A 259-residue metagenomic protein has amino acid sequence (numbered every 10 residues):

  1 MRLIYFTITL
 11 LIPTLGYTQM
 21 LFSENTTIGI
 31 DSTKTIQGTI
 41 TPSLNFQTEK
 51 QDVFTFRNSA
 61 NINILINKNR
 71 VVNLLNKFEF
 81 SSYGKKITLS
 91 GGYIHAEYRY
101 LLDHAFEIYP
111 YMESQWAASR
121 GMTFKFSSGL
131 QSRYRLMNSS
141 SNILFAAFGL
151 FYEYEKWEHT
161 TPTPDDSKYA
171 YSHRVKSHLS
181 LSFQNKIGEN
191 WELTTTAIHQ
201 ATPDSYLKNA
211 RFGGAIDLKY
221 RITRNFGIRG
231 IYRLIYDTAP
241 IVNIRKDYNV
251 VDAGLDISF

Functional and structural regions predicted by a protein language model:
M1-K34: Cleavable N-terminal export/targeting peptides
K34-I36, D52-F56, T88-G92, M122-S128 (+4 more regions): Residues that define the transmembrane beta-barrel architecture of outer-membrane proteins
I36, K68-L74, A105-I108, S140-L144 (+2 more regions): Repeated loop/turn-to-beta-strand initiation elements of outer-membrane beta-barrel proteins
I40-F46, L74-F78, P110-S114, L130 (+4 more regions): Transmembrane beta-barrel strands of outer-membrane/channel proteins
I40-P42, N58-A60, I94-A96, L130 (+4 more regions): Membrane-embedded beta-strands of outer-membrane beta-barrel proteins, especially the hydrophobic/small aromatic
L44-F46, I64, Y100, Y134-L136 (+4 more regions): Residue-level signature of outer-membrane beta-barrel architecture
I143-R224: Outer-membrane beta-barrel transmembrane domain signature
Y220-R221, I231, D247-F259: Outer-membrane beta-barrel "beta-signal"
